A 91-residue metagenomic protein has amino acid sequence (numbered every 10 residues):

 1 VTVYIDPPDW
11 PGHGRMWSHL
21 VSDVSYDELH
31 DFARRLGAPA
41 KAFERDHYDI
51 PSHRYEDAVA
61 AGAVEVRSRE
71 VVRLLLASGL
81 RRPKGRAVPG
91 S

Functional and structural regions predicted by a protein language model:
V1-L29: The feature represents the first ordered module of a protein
T2-V3, R15-S18, R35-A40, Y55 (+2 more regions): Terminal leader/tail segments of proteins
V3-Y4, L29-F32, S78-S91: Non-catalytic peripheral regions of nucleotide-handling enzymes
D6-W10, F32, S68, V72: Bulky hydrophobic/aromatic packing residues
P7-P11, L36-G37, L80: A generic structural signal for ordered alpha-helices
H13-M16, A38-K41, P83-K84, G90: A short, structure-level motif marking secondary-structure boundaries and short turns
H19-D46, A60-A63: A short, structured beta-strand/loop element
R45-V88: Short, compact, well-ordered microdomains
